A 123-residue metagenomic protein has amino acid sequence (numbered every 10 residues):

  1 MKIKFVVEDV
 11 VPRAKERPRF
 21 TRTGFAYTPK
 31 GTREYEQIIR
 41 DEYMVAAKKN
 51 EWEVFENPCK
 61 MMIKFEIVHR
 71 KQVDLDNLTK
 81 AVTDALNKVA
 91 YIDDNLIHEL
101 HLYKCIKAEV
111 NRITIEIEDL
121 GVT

Functional and structural regions predicted by a protein language model:
M1-T123: Acidic, proline/glycine-enriched N-terminal capping motif
